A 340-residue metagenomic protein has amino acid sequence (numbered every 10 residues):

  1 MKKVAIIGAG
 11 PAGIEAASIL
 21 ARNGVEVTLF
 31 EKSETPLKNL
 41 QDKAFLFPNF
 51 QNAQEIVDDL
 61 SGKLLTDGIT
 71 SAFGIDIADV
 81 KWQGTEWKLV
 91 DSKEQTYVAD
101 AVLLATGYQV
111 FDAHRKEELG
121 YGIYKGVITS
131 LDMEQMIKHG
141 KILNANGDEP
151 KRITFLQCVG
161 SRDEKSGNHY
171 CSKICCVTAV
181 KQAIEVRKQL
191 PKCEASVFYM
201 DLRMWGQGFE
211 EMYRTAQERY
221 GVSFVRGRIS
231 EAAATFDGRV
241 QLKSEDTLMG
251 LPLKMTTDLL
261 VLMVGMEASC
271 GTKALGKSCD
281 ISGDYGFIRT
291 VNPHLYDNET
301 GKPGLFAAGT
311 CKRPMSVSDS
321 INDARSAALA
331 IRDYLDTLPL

Functional and structural regions predicted by a protein language model:
M1-L340: Residues forming the flavin
